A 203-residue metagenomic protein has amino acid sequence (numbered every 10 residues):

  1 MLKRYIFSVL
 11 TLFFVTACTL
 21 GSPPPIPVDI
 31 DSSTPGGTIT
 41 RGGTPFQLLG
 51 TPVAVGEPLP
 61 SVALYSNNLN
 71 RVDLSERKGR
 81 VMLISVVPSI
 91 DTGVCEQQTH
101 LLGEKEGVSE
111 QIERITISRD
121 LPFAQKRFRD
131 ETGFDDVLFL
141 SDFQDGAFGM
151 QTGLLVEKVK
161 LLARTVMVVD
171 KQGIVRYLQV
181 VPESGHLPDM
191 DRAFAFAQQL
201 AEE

Functional and structural regions predicted by a protein language model:
L2-Y65: N-terminal targeting signals for export/organelle localization
P58, V81, L161-A163: Short, small/polar residue-rich loop motifs at catalytic or cofactor-binding pockets
N67-N68, K171: Short, ordered coil/turn segments that flank beta-strands lining enzyme active or ligand-binding pockets
V72-L102, E113: Short active-site neighborhood of thiol/selenol oxidoreductases, capturing the structured segment around
E96-F134, F139, G146-F148: Structural microenvironment flanking redox-active thiols in thiol-disulfide oxidoreductases
M150-V156: Short, basic/aromatic recognition patches
A163-E203: Thiol-/selenol-based redox modules, centered on thioredoxin-like and closely related oxidoreductase domains
